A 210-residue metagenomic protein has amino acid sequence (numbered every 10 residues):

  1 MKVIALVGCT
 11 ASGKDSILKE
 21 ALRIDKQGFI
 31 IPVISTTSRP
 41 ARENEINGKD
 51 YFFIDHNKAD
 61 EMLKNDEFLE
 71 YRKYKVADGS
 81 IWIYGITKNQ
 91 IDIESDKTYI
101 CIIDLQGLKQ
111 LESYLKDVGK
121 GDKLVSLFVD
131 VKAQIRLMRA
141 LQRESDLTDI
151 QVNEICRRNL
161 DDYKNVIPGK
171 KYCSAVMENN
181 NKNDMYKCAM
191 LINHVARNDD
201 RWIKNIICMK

Functional and structural regions predicted by a protein language model:
L6: Hydrophobic anchor at the beta1->P-loop junction of P-loop NTPases
C9: P-loop (Walker A) phosphate-binding loop of NTP-binding proteins
S12: ATP-binding Walker
D15: Walker A/P-loop
R23-P32: Post-Walker A helix-loop "phosphate-sensing" segment adjacent to the P-loop in P-loop NTPases
T37-Y99, I103-G107: ATP-dependent small-molecule kinase phosphotransfer cores that center on conserved nucleotide phosphate-binding segments
T98-Q106, G119-R143: Conserved phosphate-donor/acceptor-positioning beta-strand/loop module used by diverse small-molecule
S145-R197, W202-K210: Small-molecule kinase domains that catalyze NTP-dependent phosphoryl transfer to phosphate-bearing small molecules
